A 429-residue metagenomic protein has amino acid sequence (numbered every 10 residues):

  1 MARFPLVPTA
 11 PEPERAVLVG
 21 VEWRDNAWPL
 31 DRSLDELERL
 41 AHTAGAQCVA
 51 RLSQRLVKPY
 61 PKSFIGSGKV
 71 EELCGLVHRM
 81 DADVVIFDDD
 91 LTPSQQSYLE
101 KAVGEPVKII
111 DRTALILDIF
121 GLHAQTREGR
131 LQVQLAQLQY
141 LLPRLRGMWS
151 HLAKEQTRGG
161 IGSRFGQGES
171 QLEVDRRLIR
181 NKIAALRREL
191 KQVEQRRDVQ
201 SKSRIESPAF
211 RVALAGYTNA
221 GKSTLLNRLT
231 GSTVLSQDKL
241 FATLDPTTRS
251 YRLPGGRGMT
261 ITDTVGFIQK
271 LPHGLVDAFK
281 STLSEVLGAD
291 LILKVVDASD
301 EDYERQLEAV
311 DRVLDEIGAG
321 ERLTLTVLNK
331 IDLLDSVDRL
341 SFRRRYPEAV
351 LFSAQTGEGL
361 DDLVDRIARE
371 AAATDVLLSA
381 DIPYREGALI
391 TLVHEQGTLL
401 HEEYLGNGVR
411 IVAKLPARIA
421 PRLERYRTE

Functional and structural regions predicted by a protein language model:
M1-I116: N-terminal accessory targeting/assembly segments
M1-V19, E38, P143-A220, L226-N227 (+3 more regions): C-terminal-of-GTPase-core extension/linker across diverse P-loop GTPases
A2-F4, R197, S203-F210, R228-T260 (+3 more regions): Switch I (effector-binding) loop of TRAFAC-class P-loop GTPase G-domains
W23, S53-Q54, D89-L91, R112-L115 (+6 more regions): Short, ordered loop/turn segments at secondary-structure junctions
R24-P29, K58-S63, H123-G129, Q171 (+4 more regions): Flexible beta-alpha connector loops of hexameric P-loop NTPases
N26, R32-H42, V70, C74-R79 (+3 more regions): Conserved C-terminal guanine-recognition region of P-loop GTPase G domains, centered on the G4
A114-V133: Short alpha-helix plus adjacent loop in nuclease-associated cores
